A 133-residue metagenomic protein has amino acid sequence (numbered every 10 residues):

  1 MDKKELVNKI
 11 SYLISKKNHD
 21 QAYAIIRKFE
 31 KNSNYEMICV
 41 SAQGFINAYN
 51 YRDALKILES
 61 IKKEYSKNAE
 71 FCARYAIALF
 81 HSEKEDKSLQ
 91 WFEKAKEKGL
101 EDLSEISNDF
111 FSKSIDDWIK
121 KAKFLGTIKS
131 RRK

Functional and structural regions predicted by a protein language model:
S11, I26-E70: Alpha-helical adaptor scaffolds
L13, S41-F45, C72-L79, W91: TPR/Sel1-like alpha-solenoid repeat signature
Y35-C39, N68-C72, K98-F110: Boundary/linker segments of alpha-helical solenoid repeat arrays
F80-L103, D117-K129: TPR/TPR-like (Sel1-like) alpha-helical repeat modules
